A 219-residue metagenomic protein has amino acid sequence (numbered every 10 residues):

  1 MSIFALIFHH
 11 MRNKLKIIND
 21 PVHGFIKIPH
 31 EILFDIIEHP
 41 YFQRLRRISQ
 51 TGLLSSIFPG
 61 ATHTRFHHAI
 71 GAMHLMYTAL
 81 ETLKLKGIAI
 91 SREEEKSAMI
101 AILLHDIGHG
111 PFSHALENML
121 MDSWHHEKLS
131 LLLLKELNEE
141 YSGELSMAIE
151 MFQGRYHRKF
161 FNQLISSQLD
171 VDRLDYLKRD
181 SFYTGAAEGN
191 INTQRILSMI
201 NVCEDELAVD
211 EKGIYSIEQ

Functional and structural regions predicted by a protein language model:
S2-S49, S56-I100, G108-Q219: Sequence-structural signature of the catalytic-core scaffold of metal-dependent phosphohydrolases that act on
